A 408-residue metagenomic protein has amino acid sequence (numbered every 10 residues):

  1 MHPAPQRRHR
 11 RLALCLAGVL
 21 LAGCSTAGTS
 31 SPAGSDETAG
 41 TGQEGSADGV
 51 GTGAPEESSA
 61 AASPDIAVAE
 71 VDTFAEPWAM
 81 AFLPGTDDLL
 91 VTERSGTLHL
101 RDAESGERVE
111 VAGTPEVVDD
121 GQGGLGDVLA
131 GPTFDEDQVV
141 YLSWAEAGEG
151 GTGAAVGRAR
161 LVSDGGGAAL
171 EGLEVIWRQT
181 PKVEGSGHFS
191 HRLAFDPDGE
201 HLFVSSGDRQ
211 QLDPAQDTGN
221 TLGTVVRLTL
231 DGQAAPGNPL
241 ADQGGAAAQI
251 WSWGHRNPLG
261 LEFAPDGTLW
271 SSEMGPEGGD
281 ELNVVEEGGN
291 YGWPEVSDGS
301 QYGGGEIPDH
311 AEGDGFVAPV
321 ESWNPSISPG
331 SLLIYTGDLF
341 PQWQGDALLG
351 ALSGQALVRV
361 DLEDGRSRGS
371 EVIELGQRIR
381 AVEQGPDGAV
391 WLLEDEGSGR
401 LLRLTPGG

Functional and structural regions predicted by a protein language model:
H2-L14: Bacterial N-terminal signal peptides that target proteins for export
L21-G23: C-terminal motif of bacterial Sec signal peptides marking the signal peptidase cleavage site
S25-L212, T268-G275, P325-E363, G385-G407: Acidic, Gly/Ser/Thr-rich repeat motifs that build Ca2+-stabilized beta-propeller blades
V109-G123, E171-H188, L230-W251, P294-N324: Surface-exposed loop and turn segments in beta-propeller and other repeat-based domains that flank or scaffold
A154-D164, T218-D231, V284-E286: Beta-propeller blade signature
F203-Q210, T218, E281-V284, G289 (+3 more regions): Beta-propeller blade termini and top-face loops
A246-E281: Repeat-solenoid scaffold signature
H255, R366-P386: Conserved blade-ending motifs and adjacent loop-strand segments that build the rim/top face of beta-propeller domains
